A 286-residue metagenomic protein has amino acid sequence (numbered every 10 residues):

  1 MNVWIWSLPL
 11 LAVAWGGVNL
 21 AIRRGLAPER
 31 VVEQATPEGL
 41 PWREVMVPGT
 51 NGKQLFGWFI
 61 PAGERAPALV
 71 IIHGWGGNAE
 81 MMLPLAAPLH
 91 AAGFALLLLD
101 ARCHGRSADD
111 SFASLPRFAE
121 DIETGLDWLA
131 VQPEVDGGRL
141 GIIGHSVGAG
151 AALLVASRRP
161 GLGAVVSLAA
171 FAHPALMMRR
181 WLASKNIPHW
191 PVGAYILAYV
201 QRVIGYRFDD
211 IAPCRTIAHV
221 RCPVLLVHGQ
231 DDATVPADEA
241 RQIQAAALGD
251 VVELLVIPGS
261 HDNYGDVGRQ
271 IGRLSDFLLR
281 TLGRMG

Functional and structural regions predicted by a protein language model:
N2-P48, L55-W58: An N-terminal hydrophobic leader/cap segment in hydrolases
A86-A108: Conserved alpha/beta-hydrolase
F112-P133: Alpha/beta-hydrolase active-site loop
E134-S146: Alpha/beta-hydrolase fold nucleophile elbow
L154-Y206, R215: Hydrolase active-site cap/lid region
H219-R221, L226-H228, D232: Short beta-strand/loop motif that positions the catalytic acidic residue of the alpha/beta-hydrolase fold
A233-E239, D266: Conserved alpha/beta-hydrolase "acid-adjacent" motif
S260-I271: Catalytic histidine-centered segment of alpha/beta-hydrolase-like enzymes
